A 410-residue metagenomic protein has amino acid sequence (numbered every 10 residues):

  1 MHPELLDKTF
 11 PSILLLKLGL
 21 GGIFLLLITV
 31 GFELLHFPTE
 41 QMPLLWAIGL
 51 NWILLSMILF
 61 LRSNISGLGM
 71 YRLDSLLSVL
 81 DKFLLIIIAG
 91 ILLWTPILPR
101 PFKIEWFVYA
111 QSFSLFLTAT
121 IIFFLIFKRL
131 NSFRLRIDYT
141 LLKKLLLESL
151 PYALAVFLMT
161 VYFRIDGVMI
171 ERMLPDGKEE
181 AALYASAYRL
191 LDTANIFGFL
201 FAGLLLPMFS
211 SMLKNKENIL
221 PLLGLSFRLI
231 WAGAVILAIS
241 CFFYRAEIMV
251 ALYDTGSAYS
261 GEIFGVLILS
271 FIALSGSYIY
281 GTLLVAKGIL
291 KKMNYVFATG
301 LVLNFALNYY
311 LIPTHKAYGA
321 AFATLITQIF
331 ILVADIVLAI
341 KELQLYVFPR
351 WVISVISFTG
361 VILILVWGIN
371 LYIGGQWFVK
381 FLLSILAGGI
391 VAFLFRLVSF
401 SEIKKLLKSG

Functional and structural regions predicted by a protein language model:
M1-E4, G67, A187, L191-F227 (+2 more regions): Helix-loop junctions and terminal segments of transmembrane helices in multi-pass membrane transport/translocation
M1-L5, L54-L80, G265-T299, Y310: Membrane-interface junctions at transmembrane-helix termini in multi-pass inner-membrane proteins
F32-I48, K178, C241-I272: Interfacial segments at transmembrane-helix termini and the short loops linking adjacent helices
M42, I104-W106, K143-E148, Y152 (+2 more regions): Interfacial/gating helices of multi-pass transporter permease domains
W46-G49, L76-K128, A298-N304, A317-L338 (+2 more regions): Hydrophobic alpha-helical transmembrane segments
P96, F157-T193, M208-S211, A246-G256: Helix-terminus/linker motif at the lipid-water interface of multi-pass membrane proteins
R100-V108, T120-F163, L204, M208-N218 (+2 more regions): Interhelical loop/hinge segments that connect adjacent transmembrane helices in multipass membrane
I364-G410: Membrane-proximal transmembrane or re-entrant/amphipathic helices at the cytosolic face
